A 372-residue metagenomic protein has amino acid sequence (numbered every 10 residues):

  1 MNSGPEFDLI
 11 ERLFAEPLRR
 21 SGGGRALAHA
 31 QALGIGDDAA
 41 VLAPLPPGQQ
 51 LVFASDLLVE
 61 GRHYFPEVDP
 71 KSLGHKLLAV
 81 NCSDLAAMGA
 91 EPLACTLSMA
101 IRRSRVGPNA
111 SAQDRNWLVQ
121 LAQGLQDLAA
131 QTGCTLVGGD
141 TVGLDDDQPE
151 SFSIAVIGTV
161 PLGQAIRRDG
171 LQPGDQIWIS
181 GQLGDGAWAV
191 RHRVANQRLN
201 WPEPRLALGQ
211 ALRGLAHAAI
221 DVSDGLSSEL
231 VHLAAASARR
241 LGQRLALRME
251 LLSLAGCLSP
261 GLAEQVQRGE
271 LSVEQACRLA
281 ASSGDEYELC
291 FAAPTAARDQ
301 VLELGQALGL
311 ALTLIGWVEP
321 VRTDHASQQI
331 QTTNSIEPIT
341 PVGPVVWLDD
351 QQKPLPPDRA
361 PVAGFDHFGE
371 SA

Functional and structural regions predicted by a protein language model:
M1-A372: Helix-biased detector of long, well-ordered alpha-helical tracts
